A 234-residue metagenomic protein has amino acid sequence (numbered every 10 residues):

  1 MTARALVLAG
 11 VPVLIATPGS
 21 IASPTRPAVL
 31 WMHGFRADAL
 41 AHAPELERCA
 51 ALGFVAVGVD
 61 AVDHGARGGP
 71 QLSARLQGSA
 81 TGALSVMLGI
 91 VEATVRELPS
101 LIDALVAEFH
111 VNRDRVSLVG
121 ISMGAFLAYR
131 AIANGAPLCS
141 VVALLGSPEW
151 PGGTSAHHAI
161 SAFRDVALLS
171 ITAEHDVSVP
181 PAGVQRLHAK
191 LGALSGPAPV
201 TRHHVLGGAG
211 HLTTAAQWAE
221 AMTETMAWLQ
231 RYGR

Functional and structural regions predicted by a protein language model:
M1-I21, V116, I121-M123, L127: An N-terminal hydrophobic leader/cap segment in hydrolases
L8, L14, P24-V111: Serine-hydrolase catalytic machinery in alpha/beta-hydrolase-like enzymes
G19-A28, F163-R164: Proline/glycine-enriched tight loop/beta-turn segments at coil->beta junctions that connect or precede beta-strands
R26-P27, C139, A167, T201: Alpha/beta-hydrolase fold active-site loops
D60-H64, S147, A209: Short beta-to-alpha linker loops that shape the active-site pocket of alpha/beta-hydrolase fold enzymes
P99-H157: Primarily recognizes the serine-hydrolase "nucleophile elbow" in alpha/beta-hydrolase and SGNH/GDSL folds
G146-V205: The feature captures the conserved acid-bearing segment of alpha/beta-hydrolase catalytic domains
L194-R234: C-terminal catalytic histidine-bearing segment of alpha/beta-hydrolase fold enzymes
